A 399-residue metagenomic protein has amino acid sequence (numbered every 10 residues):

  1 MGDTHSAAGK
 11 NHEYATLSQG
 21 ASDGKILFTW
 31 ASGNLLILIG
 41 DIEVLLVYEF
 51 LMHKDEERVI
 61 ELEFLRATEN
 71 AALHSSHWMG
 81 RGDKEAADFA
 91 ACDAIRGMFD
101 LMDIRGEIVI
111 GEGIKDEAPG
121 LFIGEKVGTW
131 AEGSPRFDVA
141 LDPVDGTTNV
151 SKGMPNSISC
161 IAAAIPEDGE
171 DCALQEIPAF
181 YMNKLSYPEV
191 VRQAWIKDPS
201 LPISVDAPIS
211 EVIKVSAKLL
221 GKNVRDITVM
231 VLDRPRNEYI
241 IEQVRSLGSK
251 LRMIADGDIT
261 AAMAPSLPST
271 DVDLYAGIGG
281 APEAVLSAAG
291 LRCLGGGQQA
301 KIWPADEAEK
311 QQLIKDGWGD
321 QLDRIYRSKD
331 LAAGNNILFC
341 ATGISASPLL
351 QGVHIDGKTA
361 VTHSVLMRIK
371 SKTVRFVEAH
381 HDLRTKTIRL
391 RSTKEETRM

Functional and structural regions predicted by a protein language model:
T4-S6, N11-A15, G20, G24-I26 (+2 more regions): Alpha-helix boundary/capping motif
T29, D88-G169, Q175: Flexible, acidic active-site loops/lids enriched in D/E/S/T/G that coordinate Mg2+ and/or position polar
Y48-H53, I60, A264-M399: Oxyanion/phosphate-interacting regions
E63-R66, S75-A87, A91-G97, L101-I104 (+3 more regions): Alpha/propeptide regions of enzymes that mature by internal proteolysis
D100-L101, V127-S134, D142, S151-M154 (+5 more regions): Solvent-exposed alpha-helices and their adjacent loops that cap or buttress functional pockets in soluble metabolic
K115-E117, R236, A255-A262: Short acidic loop-to-helix transition motifs that present clustered carboxylates
P143-K152, N156-C160, E238, I259-M263 (+2 more regions): Short glycine/serine/threonine-rich phosphate/pyrophosphate-binding segments that cradle anionic phosphate groups
A162, P166-M253, D320, S347-H354 (+1 more regions): Acidic beta-strand-loop-alpha-helix segment within the catalytic core of divalent metal-dependent phosphate-processing
